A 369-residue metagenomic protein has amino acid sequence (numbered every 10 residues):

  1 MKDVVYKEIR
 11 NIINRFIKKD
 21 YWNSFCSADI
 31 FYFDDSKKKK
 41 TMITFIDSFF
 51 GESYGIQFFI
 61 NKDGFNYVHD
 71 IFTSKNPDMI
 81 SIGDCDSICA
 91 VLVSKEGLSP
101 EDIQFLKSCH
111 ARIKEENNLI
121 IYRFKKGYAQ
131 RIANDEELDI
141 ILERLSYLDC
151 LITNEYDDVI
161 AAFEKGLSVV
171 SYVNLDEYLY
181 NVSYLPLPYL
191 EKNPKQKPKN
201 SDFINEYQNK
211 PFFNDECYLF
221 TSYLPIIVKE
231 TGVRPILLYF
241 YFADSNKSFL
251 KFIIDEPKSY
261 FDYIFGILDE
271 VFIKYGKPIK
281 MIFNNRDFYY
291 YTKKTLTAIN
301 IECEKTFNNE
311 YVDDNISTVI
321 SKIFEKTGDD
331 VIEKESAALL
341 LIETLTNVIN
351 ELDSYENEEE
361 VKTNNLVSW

Functional and structural regions predicted by a protein language model:
M1-W369: Secondary-structure boundary/capping micro-motif
